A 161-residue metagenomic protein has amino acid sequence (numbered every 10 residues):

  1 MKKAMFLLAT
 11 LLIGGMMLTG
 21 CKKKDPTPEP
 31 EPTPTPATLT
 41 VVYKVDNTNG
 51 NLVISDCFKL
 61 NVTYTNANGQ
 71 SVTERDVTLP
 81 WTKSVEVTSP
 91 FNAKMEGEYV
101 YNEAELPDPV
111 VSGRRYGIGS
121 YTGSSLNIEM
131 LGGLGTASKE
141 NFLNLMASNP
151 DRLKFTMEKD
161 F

Functional and structural regions predicted by a protein language model:
M1-K23: Sec-dependent bacterial lipoprotein signal peptides
G15-V42, N47: Bacterial Sec-dependent N-terminal signal peptides
T38-T40, T78-S84, R152-T156: Intrinsic-disorder/low-complexity, polar/charged segments enriched in Ser/Thr/Lys/Arg/Asp/Glu/Gln
V42-T82: Post-signal-peptide N-terminal segment of Sec-exported extracytoplasmic proteins
N47-N49, Y99-E103, T122: Surface-exposed loop/turn motifs at beta-strand-loop junctions within extracellular Ig-like and Fibronectin type III
I54-T65, P107-S124: Short, surface-exposed beta-strand/strand-loop-strand elements in extracellular ectodomains
N66-R115: Mature extracytoplasmic domains of secretory-pathway proteins
M130-F161: C-terminal partner/receptor-binding element of secreted or periplasmic proteins
